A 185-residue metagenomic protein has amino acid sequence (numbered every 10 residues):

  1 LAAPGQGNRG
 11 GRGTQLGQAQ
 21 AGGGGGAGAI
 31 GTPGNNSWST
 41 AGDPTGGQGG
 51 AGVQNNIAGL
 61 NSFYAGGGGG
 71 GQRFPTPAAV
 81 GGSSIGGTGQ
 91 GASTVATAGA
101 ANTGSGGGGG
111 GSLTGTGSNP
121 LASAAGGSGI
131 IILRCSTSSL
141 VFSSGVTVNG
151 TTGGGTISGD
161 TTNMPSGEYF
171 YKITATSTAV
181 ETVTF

Functional and structural regions predicted by a protein language model:
L1-F185: Low-complexity, glycine/proline-biased repetitive segments and flexible coils/loops
